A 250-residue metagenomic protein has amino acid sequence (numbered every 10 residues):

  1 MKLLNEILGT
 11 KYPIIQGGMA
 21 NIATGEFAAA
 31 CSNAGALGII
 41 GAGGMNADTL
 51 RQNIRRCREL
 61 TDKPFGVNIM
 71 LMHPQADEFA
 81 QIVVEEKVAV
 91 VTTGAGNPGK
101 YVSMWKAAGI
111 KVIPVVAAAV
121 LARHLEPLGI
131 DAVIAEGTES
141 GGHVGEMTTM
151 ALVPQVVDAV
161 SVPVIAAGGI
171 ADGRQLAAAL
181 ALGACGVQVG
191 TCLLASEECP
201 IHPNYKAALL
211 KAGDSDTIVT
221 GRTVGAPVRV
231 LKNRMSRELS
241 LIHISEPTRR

Functional and structural regions predicted by a protein language model:
M1-P163: Active-site entrance/lid segments in N-terminal catalytic domains of soluble metabolic enzymes
I22, I170-A171: Residue-level detector of alpha-helix initiation sites
A151-S161, I165, A171-S245, R249-R250: Conserved active-site-proximal phosphate/metal-binding subdomains
